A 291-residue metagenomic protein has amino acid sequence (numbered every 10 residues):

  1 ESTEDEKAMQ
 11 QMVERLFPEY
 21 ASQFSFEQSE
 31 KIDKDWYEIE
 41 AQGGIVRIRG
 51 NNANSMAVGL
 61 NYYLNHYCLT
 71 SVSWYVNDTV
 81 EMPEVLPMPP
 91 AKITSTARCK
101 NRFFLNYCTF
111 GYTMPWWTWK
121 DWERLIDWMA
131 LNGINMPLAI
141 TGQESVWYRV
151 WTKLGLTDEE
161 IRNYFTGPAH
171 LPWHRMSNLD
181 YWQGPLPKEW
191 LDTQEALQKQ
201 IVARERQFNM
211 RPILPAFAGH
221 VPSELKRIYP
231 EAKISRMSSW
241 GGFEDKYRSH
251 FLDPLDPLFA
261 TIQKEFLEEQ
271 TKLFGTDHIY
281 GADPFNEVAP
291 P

Functional and structural regions predicted by a protein language model:
E1-T3: Bacterial Sec-dependent signal peptides at the C-terminal "C-region" and cleavage site
D5-M9: Short Lys/Arg-enriched alpha/beta "domain-start" segment
V13-I32, E84: Auxiliary, metal-adjacent structural segments of Zn-dependent hydrolase domains
Y20, Q28-D33, Q42-N54, V58 (+3 more regions): Aromatic-lined carbohydrate-binding surfaces of glycoside hydrolases
H66-Y67: Aromatic-residue-lined binding/catalytic grooves and analogous aromatic/hydrophobic interfacial grooves in multimeric
S71-V76: Glycine/proline-rich low-complexity spacer/linker segments in large multi-domain proteins
